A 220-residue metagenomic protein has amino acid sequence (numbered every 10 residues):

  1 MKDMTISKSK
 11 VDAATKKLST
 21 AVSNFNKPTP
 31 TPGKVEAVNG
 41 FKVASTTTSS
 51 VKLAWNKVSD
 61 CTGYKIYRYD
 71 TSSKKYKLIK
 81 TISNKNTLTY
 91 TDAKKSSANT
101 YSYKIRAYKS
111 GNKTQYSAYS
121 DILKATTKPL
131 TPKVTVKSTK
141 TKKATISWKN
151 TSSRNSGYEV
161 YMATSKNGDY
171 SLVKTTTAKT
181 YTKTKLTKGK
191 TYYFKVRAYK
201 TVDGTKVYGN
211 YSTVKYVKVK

Functional and structural regions predicted by a protein language model:
M1-P30: Beta-rich interaction/scaffold domains
P28-D60, S97, T114-S153, K188 (+1 more regions): Pro/Thr/Ser/Gly-rich low-complexity, intrinsically disordered linker/stalk tracts
T48-K52, T87-T89, T100, T141-T145 (+3 more regions): A generic structural signal for beta-strand entry/edge sites
W55, I66-Y69, W148, V160 (+1 more regions): Gram-positive cell-envelope targeting signals
T62-Y64, R154-Y158: Solvent-exposed loop segments of extracellular immunoglobulin-like
Y67-S96, E159-T187, T201-D203: Recognizes extended acidic, P/S/T-rich segments that occur within or adjacent to Ig-like beta-sandwich modules
D92-N112, K183-G204: Beta-strand-rich modules
